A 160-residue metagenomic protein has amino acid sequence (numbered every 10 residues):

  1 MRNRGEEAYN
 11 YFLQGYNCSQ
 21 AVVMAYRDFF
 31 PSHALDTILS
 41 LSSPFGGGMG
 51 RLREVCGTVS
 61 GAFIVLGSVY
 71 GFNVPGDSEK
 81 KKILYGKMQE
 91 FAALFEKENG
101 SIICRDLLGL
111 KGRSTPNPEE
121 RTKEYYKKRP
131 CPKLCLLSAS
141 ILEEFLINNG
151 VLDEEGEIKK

Functional and structural regions predicted by a protein language model:
M1-G15: Polybasic, low-complexity association/targeting segments
C18, C56, C104: Short cysteine clusters
Y26-P44, L110-T115: Acidic-glycine-rich active-site phosphate/pyrophosphate-binding loop
F29-I38, L66-K87: Phosphate-handling active-site elements
P44-L52: Transmembrane alpha-helix interface/packing and boundary motifs in multi-pass membrane proteins, characterized by
L52-I64: Conserved phosphate/anionic-ligand binding catalytic regions in large, soluble enzymes, centered on
Y85-K160: C-terminal binding/interaction regions
